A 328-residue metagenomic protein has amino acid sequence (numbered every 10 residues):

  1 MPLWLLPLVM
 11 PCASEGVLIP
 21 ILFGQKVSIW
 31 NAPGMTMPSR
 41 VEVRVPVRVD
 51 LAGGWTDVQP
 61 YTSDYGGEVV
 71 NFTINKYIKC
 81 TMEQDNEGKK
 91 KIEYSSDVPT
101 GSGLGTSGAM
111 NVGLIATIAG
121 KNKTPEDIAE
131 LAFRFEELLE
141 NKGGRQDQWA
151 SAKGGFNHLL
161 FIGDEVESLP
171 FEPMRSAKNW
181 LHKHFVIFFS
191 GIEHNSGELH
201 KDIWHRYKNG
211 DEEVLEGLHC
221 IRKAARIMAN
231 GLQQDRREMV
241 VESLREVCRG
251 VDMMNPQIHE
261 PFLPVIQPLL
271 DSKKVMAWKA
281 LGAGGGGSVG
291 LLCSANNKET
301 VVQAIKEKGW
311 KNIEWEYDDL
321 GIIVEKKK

Functional and structural regions predicted by a protein language model:
G24, I29-N31, T36-A52, D57-P60 (+6 more regions): C-terminal nucleotide
D97-G105: Membrane-interface segments at transmembrane-helix junctions in multi-pass inner-membrane proteins
L104-P125, A152: DPxDG-like acidic metal-binding loop motif
G286: Glycine-rich active-site/cofactor-binding loop and its immediate structural neighborhood
